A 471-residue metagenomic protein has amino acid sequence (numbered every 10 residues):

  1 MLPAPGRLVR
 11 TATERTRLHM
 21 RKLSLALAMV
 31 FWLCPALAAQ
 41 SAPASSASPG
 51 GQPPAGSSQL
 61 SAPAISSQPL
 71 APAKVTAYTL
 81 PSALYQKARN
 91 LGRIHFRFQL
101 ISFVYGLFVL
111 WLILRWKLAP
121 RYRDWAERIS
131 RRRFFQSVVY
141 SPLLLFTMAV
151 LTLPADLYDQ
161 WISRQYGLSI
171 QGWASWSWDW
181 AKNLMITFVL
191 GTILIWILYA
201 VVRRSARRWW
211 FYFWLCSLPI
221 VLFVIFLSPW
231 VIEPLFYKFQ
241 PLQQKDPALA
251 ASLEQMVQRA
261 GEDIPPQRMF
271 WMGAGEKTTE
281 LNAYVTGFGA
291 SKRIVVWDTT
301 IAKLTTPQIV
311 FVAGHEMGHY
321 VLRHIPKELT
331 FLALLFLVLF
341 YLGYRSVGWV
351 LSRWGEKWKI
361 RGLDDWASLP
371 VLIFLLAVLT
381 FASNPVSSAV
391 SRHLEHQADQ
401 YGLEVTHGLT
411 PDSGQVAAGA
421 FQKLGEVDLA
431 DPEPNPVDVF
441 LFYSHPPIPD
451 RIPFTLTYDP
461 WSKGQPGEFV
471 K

Functional and structural regions predicted by a protein language model:
A4, A12, L33-C34, Q68 (+1 more regions): Compositionally biased, intrinsically disordered low-complexity segments
P5-L27: Bacterial N-terminal signal peptides that target proteins for export
R10-R15, P35, P63, I162: Intrinsically disordered/low-complexity terminal segments and short unstructured peptides
A26-A36: Bacterial N-terminal signal peptides
A42-L363, A377-F381, P385-K471: Polar-ligand-bearing catalytic/cofactor-coordination segments of membrane-embedded or membrane-tethered inner-membrane
L363-I373: N-terminal signal-anchor/signal peptide hydrophobic helix marking the start of the first transmembrane segment
